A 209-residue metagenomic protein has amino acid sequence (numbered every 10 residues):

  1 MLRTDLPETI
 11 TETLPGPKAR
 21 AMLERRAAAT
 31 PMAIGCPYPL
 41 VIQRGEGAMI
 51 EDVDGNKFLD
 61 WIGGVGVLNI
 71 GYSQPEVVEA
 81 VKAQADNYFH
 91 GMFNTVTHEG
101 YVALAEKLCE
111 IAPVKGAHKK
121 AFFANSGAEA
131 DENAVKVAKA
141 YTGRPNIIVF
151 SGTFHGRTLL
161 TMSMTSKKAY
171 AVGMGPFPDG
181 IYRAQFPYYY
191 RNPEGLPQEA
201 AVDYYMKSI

Functional and structural regions predicted by a protein language model:
M1-E46, V96, Y205: Active-site-adjacent loop/helix segments that line or gate small-molecule/cofactor pockets in enzymes
R3, Q43, D60, H155 (+1 more regions): A generic structural signal for short, non-catalytic loop/turn and secondary-structure boundary residues
R3-T11, K57-R144, I148: Glycine-rich loop-to-alpha-helix module at the N-terminal edge of alpha/beta enzyme cores
G16-R20, E24, R44, G71 (+5 more regions): Electropositive phosphate-/nucleotide-binding environments in soluble metabolic enzymes
P39-I62: Active-site and channel-lining beta-strand-loop segments that bind or position nucleotide-derived/phosphorylated
E51-D52, I70-G71, T161-T165: Short beta-strand-to-turn element immediately C-terminal to the catalytic PLP-Schiff-base lysine in fold type I
K107-I209: PLP-dependent aspartate aminotransferase-fold enzymes
